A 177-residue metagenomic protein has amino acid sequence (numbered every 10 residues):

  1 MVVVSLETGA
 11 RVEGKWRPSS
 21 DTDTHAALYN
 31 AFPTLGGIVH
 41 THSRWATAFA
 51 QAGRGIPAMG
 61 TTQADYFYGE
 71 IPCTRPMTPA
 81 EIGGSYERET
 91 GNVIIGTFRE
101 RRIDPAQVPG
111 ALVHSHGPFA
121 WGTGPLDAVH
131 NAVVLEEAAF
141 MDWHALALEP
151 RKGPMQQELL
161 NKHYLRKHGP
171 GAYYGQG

Functional and structural regions predicted by a protein language model:
M1-G177: Glycine-rich flexible loops
